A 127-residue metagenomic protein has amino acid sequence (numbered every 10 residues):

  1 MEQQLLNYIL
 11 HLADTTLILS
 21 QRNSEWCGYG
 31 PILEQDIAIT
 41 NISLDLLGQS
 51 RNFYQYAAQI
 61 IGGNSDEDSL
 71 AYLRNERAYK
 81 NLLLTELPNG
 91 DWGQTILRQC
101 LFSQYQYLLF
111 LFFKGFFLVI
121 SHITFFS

Functional and structural regions predicted by a protein language model:
M1-L10, L73-Q99, F116: Acidic/His metal-coordination segments adjacent to aromatic residues that form catalytic metal sites in metalloenzymes
Q3-W26: Short, Lys/Arg-rich amphipathic segments at extreme N-termini
T15-R22, Q49, F53, F102-L109: Amphipathic, well-ordered alpha-helical segments in soluble domains
L19-N41, Q106-S121: Helix-loop segments that flank and shape redox-cofactor active sites
Q21-Y29, G63-G90, L111: Conserved catalytic-core motifs characterized by acidic clusters
S43-L73: Conserved alpha-helical segments that form or flank metal/cofactor-binding pockets of metalloenzymes
S121-S127: A contiguous pocket-lining binding segment that forms or flanks enzyme active sites
